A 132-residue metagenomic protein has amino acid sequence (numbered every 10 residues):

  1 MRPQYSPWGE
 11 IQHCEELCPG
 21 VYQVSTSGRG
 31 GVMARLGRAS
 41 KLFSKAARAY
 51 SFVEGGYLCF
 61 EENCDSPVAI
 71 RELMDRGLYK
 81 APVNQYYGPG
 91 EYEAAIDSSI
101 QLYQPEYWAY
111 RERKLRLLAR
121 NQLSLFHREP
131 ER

Functional and structural regions predicted by a protein language model:
M1-R2, G55: Short linear motifs embedded in intrinsically disordered, proline/glycine-rich low-complexity segments
R2-R38: Short N-terminal "domain-start" leader segments that mark the transition from disordered tails or signal peptides into
Y5, E16, T26, S51 (+2 more regions): Compositionally biased, low-complexity repeat tracts
G28-E54: A short, structured beta-strand/loop element
V32-A34, F60, A69: Generic structural hydrophobic/aromatic packing signal, biased to beta-strands
F52-E62: A short, exposed loop/beta-hairpin motif centered on an aromatic-Gly-Thr core
N63-S124: Short, compact, well-ordered microdomains
R128-R132: Non-Sec secretion/translocation targeting segments of pathogen effectors
